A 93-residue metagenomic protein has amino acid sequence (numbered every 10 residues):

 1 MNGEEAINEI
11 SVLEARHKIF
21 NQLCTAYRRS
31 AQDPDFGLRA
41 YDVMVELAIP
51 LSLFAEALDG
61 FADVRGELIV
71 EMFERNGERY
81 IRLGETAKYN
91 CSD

Functional and structural regions predicted by a protein language model:
N2-T25: Short alpha-helical segments that sit at the start of domains
N21-C24, V45, D59: Surface-exposed alpha-helical segments enriched in charged/polar residues
Y27-S30, F54: Structural motif corresponding to the C-terminal cap of alpha-helices
S30-V45: Short acidic, hydrophobic short linear motifs in intrinsically disordered regions
I49-G60: Short amphipathic alpha-helical interaction segments
A62-E74: A short, conserved structural fragment
F73-D93: Short, cationic-aromatic polyanion-contact patches
